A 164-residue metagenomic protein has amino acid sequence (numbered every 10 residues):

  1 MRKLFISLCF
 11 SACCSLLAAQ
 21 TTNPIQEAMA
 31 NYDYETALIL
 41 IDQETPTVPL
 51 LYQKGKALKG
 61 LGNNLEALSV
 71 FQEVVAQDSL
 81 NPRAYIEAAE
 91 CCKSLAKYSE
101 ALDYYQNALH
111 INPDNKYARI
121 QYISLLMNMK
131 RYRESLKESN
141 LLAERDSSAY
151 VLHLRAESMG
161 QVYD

Functional and structural regions predicted by a protein language model:
A30, G60, S94-L95, N128-M129 (+1 more regions): Register position in tetratricopeptide repeats
L40, E44, E73-V74, N107-A108 (+1 more regions): Canonical positions in the second alpha-helix
T45, S79, P113, D146-S147: Short coil turns that delineate tetratricopeptide repeat
L50, A84, A118, V151-L152: TPR alpha-solenoid repeat register
Q53, E87, Q121, L154-R155: Canonical tetratricopeptide repeat
